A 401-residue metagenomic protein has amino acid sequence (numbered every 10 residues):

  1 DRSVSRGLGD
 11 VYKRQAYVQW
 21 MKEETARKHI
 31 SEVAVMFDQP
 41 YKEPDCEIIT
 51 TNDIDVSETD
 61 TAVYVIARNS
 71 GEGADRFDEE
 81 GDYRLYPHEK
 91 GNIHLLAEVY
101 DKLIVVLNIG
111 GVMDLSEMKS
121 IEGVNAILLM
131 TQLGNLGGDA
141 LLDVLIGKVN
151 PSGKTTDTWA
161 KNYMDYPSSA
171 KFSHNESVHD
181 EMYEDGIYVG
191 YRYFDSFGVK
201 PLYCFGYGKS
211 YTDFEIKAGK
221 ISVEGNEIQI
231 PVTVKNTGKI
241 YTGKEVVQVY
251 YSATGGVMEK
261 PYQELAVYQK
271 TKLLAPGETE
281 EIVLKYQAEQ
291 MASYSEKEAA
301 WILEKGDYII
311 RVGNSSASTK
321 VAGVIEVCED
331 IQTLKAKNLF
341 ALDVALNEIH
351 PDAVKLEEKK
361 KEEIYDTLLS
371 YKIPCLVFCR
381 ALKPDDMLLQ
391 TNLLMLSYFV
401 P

Functional and structural regions predicted by a protein language model:
D1-Y12: Single conserved hydrophobic/aromatic residue that forms the stacking wall/gate of nucleotide- or nucleobase-binding
D10, D101-I104: Hydrophobic anchor at the start of a short beta-strand that flanks the dinucleotide cofactor-binding loop
K13-Y41, N108-K244, Y250, K305 (+3 more regions): Secreted, periplasmic, or luminal enzymes acting at the cell surface/secretory milieu
W20-A97, V105-E122: Hydrophobic helix-and-loop "lid/oligomerization" segment in the mid-to-C-terminal part of catalytic domains
A67, A97-D101, I146-N150: Sec-exported extracytoplasmic/periplasmic mature domains
G81, G123-T131, P167-S168, F172-S177 (+2 more regions): Short beta-alpha connecting loops at secondary-structure transitions that line or flank enzyme active sites
G198-K200, C204-Y365, K372-I373: Intrinsically disordered, low-complexity Ser/Thr/Gly-rich stretches
L334-K335, L342, K361-P401: Intrinsically disordered, low-complexity regulatory regions in eukaryotic proteins
